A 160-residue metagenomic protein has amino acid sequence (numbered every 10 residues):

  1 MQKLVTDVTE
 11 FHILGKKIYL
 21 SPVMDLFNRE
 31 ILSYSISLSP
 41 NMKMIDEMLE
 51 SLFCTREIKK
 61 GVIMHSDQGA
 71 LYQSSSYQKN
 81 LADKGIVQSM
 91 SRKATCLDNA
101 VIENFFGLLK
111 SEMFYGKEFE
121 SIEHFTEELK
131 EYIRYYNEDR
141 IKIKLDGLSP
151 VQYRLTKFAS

Functional and structural regions predicted by a protein language model:
M1, L20, N41, I45 (+4 more regions): Hydrophobic (often cysteine-bearing) scaffold residues that line and stabilize catalytic clefts of nucleotide/cofactor
M1-P22, I45-S51, T55-G61: Mobile-element integrase/transposase regions, centering on the N-terminal DNA-binding/Zn-coordinating module
V8, L26, Q68, E138: Residues immediately flanking
D25-L26, S37-N41: A short acidic/small-residue loop/turn micro-motif
N28-I31: Hydrophobic "anchor" residues
I58-S74, L148: Acidic/histidine-rich, metal-coordinating catalytic segments
M64-Q68, A82-V101, E118-E120: RNase H-like polynucleotidyl transferase catalytic core
S75, K79-I86, L108-S160: C-terminal domain-tail junction helix/linker
